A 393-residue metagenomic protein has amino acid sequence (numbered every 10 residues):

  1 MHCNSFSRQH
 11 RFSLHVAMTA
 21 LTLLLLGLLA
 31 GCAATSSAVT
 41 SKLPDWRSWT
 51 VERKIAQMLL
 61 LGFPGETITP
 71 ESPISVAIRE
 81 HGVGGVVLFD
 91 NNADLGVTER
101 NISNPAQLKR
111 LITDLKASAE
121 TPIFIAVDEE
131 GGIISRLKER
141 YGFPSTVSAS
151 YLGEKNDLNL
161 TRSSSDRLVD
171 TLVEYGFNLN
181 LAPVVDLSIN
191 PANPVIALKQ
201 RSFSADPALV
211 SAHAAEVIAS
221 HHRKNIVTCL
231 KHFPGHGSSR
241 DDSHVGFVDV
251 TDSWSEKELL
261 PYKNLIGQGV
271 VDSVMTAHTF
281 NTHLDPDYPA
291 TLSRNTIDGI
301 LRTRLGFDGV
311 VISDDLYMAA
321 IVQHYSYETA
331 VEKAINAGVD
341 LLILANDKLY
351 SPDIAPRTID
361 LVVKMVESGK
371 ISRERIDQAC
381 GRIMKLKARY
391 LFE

Functional and structural regions predicted by a protein language model:
M1-R11: N-terminal secretory signal peptides that target proteins for export/translocation
A30-G31: C-terminal motif of bacterial Sec signal peptides marking the signal peptidase cleavage site
A34-E139, I343, K385: N-terminal hydrophobic targeting/anchoring segments and the immediately downstream early-domain regions of hydrolases
T50, T69-P73, V86, T98-S118 (+4 more regions): Second-shell residues forming the walls of enzyme active-site clefts
P64-E66, V127-S135, E139-R140, N178-N190 (+2 more regions): Short glycine-enriched loops at secondary-structure junctions
V147-N178, A182-A214, I218-H222: A substrate-binding/cap region within the structured catalytic cores of diverse enzymes
L361, V366-E393: Mid-to-C-terminal alpha-helical segments outside catalytic/metal-binding sites
